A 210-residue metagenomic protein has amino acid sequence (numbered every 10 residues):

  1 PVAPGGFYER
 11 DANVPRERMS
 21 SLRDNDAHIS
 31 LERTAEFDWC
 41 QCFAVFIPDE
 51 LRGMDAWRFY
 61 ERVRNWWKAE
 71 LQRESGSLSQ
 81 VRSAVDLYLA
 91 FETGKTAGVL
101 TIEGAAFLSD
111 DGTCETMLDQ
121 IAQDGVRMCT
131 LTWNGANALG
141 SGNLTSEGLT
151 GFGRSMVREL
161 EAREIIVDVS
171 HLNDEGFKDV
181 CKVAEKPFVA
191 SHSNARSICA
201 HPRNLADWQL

Functional and structural regions predicted by a protein language model:
P1-G151, A200, N204-L210: N-terminal hydrophobic targeting/anchoring segments and the immediately downstream early-domain regions of hydrolases
G135-L210: Active-site core of metal-dependent hydrolases
